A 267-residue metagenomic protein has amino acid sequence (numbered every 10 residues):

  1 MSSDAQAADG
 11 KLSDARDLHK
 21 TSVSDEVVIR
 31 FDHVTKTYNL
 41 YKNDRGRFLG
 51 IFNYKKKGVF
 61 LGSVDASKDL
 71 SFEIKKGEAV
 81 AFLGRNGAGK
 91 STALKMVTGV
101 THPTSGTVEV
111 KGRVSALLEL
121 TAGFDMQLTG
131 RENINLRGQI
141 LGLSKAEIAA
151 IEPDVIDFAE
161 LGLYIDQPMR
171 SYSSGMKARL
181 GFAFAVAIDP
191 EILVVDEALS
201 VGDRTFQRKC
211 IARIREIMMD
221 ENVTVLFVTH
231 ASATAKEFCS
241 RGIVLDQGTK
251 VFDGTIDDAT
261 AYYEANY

Functional and structural regions predicted by a protein language model:
S2-A66, D257-N266: Pre-NBD coupling/linker segments of ABC/ABC-like ATPases
L49-K55, N135, E147-Y164, A183: Conserved ABC ATPase "signature" region
L83-R85: The feature captures the beta-strand-to-loop junction immediately N-terminal to the Walker
Q207-D220: Helical segment within the ABC ATPase nucleotide-binding domain
T229-H230: H-loop/switch region of ABC-family ATPase nucleotide-binding domains
A235-E237: A short, surface-exposed alpha-helical micro-motif characterized by mixed small hydrophobic and charged/polar residues
Q247-G248: Conserved ABC ATPase "signature" C-loop
